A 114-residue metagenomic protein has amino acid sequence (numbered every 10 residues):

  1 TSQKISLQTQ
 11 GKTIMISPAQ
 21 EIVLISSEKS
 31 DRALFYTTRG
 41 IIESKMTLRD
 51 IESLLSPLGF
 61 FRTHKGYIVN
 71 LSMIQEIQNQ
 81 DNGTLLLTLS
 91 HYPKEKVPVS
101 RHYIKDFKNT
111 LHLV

Functional and structural regions predicted by a protein language model:
T1-K96: Conserved binding/recognition cores within well-folded domains
D106-V114: C-terminal output/interaction extensions
